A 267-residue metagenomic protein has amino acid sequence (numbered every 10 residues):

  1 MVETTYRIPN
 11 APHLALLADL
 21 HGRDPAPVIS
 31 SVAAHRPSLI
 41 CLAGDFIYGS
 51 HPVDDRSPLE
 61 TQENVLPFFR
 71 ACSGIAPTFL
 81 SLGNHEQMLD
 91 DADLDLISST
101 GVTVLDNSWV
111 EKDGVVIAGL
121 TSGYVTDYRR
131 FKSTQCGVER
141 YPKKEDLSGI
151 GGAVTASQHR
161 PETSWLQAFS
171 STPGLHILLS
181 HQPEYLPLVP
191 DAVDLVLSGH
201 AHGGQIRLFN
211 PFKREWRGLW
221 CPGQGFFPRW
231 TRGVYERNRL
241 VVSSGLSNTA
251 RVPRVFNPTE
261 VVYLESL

Functional and structural regions predicted by a protein language model:
M1, L20-D24, N84-M88, S108-W109 (+3 more regions): Short beta->alpha connector loops
M1-A11: N-terminal membrane-anchoring alpha-helices
L14-A26, F46-T61, M88, V125-G137 (+2 more regions): Acidic/histidine-rich helix-loop elements that form or flank divalent-metal/phosphate-binding sites at the catalytic
L16-A18, L39-D45, P77-N84, L105-N107 (+4 more regions): Active-site neighborhood of phospho(di)ester-bond hydrolases with catalytic His/Asp-centered motifs
A26-D113: Core catalytic region of metal-dependent phosphoesterases/phosphodiesterases, especially metallo-beta-lactamase-like
G74-P77, G174, R237-N238: A short helix->loop->beta-strand "cap" motif at the edges of active sites that frequently abuts
S99-T100, D113-S180, L186-P187, R251-T259: Binuclear metal-dependent hydrolase catalytic cores centered on His/Asp/Glu-rich metal-binding motifs
P183-V262: Conserved beta-sheet core of the metallophosphoesterase superfamily
